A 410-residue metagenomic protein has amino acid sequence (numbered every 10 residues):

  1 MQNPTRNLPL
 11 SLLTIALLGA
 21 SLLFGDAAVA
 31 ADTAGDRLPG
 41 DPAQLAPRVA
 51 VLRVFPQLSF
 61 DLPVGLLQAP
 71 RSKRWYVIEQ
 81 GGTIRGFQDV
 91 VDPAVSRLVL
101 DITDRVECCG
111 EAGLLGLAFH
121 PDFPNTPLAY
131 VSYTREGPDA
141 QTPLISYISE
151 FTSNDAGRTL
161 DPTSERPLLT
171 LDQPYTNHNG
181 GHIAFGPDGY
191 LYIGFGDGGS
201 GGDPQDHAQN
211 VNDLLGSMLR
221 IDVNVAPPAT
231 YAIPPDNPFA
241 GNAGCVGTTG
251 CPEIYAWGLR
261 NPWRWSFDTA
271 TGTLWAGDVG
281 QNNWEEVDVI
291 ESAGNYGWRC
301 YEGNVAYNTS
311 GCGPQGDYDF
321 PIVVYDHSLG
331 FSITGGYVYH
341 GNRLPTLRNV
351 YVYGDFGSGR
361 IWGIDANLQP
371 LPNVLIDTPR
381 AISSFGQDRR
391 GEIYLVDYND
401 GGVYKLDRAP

Functional and structural regions predicted by a protein language model:
Q2-L13: Bacterial N-terminal signal peptides that target proteins for export
S11-G25: Bacterial N-terminal signal peptides
V29-G202, R264-F267, G272-G280, L329-Q369 (+2 more regions): Acidic, Gly/Ser/Thr-rich repeat motifs that build Ca2+-stabilized beta-propeller blades
A31-L52, R158-D161, A229-C245, V305-Y318: Blade/loop signatures of beta-propeller domains
Y147-A156, V211-V223: Beta-propeller blade signature
T248-E286: Repeat-solenoid scaffold signature
Y296-G330: Flexible internal linker/loop segments at domain or repeat junctions
P370-R389: Conserved blade-ending motifs and adjacent loop-strand segments that build the rim/top face of beta-propeller domains
